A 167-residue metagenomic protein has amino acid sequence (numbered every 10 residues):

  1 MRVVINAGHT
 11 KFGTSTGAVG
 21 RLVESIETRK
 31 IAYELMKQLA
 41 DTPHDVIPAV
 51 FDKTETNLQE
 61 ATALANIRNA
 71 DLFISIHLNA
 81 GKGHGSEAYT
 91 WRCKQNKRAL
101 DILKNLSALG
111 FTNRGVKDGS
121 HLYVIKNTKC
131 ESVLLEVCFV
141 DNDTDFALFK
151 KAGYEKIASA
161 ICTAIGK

Functional and structural regions predicted by a protein language model:
M1-R21: Short glycine-rich His-centered loop
R2, G13, S25-K167: Active-site-proximal helix/loop segments of hydrolytic enzymes
